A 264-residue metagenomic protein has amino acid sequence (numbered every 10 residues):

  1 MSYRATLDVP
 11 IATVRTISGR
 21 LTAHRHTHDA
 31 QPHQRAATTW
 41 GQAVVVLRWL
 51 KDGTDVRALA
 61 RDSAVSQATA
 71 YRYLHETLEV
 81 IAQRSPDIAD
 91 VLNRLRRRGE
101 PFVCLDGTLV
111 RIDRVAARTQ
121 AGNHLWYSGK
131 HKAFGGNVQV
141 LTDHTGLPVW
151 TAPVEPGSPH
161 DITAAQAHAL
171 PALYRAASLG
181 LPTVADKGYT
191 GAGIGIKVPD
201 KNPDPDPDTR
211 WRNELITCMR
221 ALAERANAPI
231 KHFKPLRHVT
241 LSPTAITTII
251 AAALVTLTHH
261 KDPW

Functional and structural regions predicted by a protein language model:
M1-P32, G191: Charged, often Cys/His-bearing segments associated with DNA-binding zinc-finger transcription factors
T6, Q34-R35, R48, S63-Q67 (+1 more regions): Short secondary-structure transition/capping motifs
T22, H26, L50-K51, A64 (+2 more regions): Generic short alpha-helical segment signal, independent of protein family or function, capturing local helix propensity
D29-H33, T240-P243: Short, surface-exposed loop/turn segments at secondary-structure junctions
A37-T38, L215: Residue-level marker of regulatory loop/turn positions in helix-turn-helix DNA-binding domains and in histidine
T38-D52: Short, amphipathic alpha-helical "recognition" segments used to contact nucleic acids or chromatin
A58-R72, E79, P86-W264: Short, well-ordered secondary-structure "scaffold" segments embedded in the functional core of diverse domains
